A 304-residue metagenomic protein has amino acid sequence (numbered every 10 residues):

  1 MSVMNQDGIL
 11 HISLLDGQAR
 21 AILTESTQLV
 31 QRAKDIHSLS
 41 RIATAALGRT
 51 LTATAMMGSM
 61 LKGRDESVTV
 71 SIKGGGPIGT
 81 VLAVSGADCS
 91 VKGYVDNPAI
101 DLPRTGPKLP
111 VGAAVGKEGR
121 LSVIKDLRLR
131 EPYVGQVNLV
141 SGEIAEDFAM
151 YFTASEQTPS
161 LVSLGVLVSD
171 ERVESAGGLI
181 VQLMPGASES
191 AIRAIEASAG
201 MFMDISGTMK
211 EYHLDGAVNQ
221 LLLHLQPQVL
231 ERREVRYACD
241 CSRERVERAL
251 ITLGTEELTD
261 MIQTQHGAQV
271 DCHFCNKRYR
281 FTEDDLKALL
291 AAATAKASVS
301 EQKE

Functional and structural regions predicted by a protein language model:
S2-E231, Q302: Interaction interfaces in information-processing and related assembly proteins
G200-E304: Cys/His-clustered metal-coordination modules, chiefly Zn-binding fingers
